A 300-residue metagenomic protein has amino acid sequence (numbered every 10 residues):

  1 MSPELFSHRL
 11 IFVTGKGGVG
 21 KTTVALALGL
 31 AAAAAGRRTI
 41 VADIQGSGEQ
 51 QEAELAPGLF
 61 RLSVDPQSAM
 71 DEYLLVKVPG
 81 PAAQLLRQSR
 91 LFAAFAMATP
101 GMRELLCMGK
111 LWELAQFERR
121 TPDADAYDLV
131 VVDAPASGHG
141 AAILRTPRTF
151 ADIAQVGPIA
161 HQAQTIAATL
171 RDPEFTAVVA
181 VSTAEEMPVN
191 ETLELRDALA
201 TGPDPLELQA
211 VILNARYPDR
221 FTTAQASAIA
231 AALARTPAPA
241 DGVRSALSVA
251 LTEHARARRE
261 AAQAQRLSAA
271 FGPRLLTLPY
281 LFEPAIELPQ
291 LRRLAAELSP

Functional and structural regions predicted by a protein language model:
S2-E4, V19, T23-A27, A34-A35 (+4 more regions): Conserved catalytic-core segment of NTP-binding enzymes
K16: P-loop (Walker A) phosphate-binding loop of NTP-binding proteins
L30-R90: N-terminal phosphate/diphosphate-binding loop that engages ATP/GTP or pyrophosphate donors across diverse enzyme folds
Q67-V76, A94-R103, F150-P158: Flexible beta-alpha connector loops of hexameric P-loop NTPases
Y73-P81, T223-A230, P289-L298: Short, surface-exposed amphipathic charged segments that create phosphate/polyanion-binding patches used for binding
G80-A115: ATP-hydrolysis module of ASCE/P-loop NTPase motor domains, specifically the Walker B Asp-Glu catalytic pair
A270-P300: NTP-binding/hydrolysis catalytic cores, primarily Walker-type P-loop NTPases
